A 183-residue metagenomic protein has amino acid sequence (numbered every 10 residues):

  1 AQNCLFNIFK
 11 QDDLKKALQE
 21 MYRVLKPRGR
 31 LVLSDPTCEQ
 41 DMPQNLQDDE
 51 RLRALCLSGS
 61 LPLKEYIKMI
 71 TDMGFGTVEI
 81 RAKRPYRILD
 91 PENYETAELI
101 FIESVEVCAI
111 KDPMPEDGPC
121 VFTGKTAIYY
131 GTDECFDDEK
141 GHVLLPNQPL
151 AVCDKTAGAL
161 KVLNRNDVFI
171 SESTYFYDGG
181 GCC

Functional and structural regions predicted by a protein language model:
A1-D13: A short SAM/SAH-binding and catalytic strip from SAM-dependent methyltransferases
N3, V32-D35: Alpha/beta-hydrolase-fold catalytic nucleophile elbow
F6-N7, P36-D41, A82-R87: Short "lid" loop at the C-terminus of a central beta-strand within the Rossmann-like core of SAM-dependent
K15-R30: A short glycine-rich, Lys/Arg-flanked "PGG" loop and its adjoining helix->strand segment in the class I
L31-V32, T77: A short hydrophobic/small-residue beta-strand
T37-L57: Short, glycine-/aromatic-enriched active-site segment of Class I SAM-dependent methyltransferases
S58-I80: Short alpha-helix
M73-P85, L89-C183: C-terminal lobe and adjacent flexible extensions of AdoMet/dcAdoMet transferase-like proteins
